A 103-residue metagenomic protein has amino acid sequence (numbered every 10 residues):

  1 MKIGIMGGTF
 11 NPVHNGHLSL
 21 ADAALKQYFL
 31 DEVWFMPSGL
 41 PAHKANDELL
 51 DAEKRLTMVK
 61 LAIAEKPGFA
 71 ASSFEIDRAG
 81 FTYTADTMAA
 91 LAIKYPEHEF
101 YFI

Functional and structural regions predicted by a protein language model:
M1-I103: Nucleotidyltransferase catalytic core that binds NTPs
